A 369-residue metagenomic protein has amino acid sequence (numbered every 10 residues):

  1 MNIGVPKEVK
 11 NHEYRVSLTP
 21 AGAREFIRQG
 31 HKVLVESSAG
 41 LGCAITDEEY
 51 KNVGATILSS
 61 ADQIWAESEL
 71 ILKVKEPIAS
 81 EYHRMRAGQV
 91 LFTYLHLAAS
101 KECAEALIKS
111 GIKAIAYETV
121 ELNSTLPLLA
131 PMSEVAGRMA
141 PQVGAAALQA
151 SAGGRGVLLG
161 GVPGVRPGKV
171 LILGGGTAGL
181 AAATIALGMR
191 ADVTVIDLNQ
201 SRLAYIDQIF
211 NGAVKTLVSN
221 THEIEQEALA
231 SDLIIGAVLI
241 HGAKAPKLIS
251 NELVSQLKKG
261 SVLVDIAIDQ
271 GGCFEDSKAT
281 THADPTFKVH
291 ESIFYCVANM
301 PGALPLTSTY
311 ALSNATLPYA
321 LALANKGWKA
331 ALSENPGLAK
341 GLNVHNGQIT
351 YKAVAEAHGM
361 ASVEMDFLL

Functional and structural regions predicted by a protein language model:
N2, E8, P77-G168, V297: Glycine/serine-rich phosphate-binding loop and adjoining beta1-alpha1 elements at the start of nucleotide-handling
N2-A106, S110: An N-terminal-biased, well-structured beta-alpha scaffold segment characteristic of Rossmann-like dinucleotide-binding
V5, L34-S37, I57-S59, W65 (+8 more regions): General beta-strand structural signal in soluble alpha/beta enzymes
P6-I45, G153-L239, T286: Glycine-rich phosphate/diphosphate-binding loop of Rossmann-like nucleotide-binding domains
E69, K75-E76, L95-H96, N220 (+3 more regions): Short glycine-/small-residue-rich Rossmann-like dinucleotide-binding loops
E118-V143, A147-L158, I268, C273-L369: Adenosine-phosphate binding glycine-rich loop
Q208-E291: Rossmann-like adenosine-cofactor binding region
